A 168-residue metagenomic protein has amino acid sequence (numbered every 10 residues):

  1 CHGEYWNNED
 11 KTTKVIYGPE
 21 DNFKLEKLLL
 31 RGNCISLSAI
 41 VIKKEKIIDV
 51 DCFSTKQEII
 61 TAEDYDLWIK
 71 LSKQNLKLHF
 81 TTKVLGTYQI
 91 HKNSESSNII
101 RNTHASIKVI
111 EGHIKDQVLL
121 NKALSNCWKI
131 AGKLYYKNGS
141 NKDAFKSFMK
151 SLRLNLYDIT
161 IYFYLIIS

Functional and structural regions predicted by a protein language model:
C1-K14: Conserved donor NDP-sugar-binding/catalytic core segment of glycosyltransferases
N7, Y17-R101: Conserved nucleotide-sugar donor-binding catalytic segment
V84-K92, S96-N121, N141-L154: Catalytic core of nucleotide-sugar-dependent glycosyltransferases
K122-C127: Generic helix N-cap/helix-start motif at coil->alpha-helix transitions
Y157-D158: Residue-level recognition of tetratricopeptide repeat
